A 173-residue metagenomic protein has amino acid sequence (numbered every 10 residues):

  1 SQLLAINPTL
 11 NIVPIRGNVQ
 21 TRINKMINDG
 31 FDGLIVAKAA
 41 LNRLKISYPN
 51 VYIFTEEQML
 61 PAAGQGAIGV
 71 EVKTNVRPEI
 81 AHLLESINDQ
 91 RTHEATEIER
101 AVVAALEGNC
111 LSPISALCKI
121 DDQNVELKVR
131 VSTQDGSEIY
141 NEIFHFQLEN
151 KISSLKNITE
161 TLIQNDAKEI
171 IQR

Functional and structural regions predicted by a protein language model:
Q2-T9, V13-R173: Small-molecule-sensing regulatory modules
